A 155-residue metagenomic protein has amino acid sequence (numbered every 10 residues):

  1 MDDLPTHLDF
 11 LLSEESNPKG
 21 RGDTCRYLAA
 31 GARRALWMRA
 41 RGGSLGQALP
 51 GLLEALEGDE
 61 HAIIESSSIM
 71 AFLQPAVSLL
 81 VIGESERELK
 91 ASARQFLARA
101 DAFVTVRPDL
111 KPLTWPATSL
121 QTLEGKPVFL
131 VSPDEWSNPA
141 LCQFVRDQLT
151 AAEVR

Functional and structural regions predicted by a protein language model:
M1-A40: N-terminal phosphate/diphosphate-binding loop that engages ATP/GTP or pyrophosphate donors across diverse enzyme folds
S16-K19, S44, H61, E88: Short secondary-structure boundary/capping elements
G22, S44-Q47, W136: Conserved active-site and cofactor/substrate-binding residues in soluble primary-metabolism enzymes
C25, G43, S67, A71: Flexible, active-site-adjacent loop/turn segments at secondary-structure boundaries
R33-G58: Active-site rim loops that border cofactor/substrate pockets in soluble metabolic enzymes
G51-H61, S66-L149: Conserved catalytic-core segment of NTP-binding enzymes
